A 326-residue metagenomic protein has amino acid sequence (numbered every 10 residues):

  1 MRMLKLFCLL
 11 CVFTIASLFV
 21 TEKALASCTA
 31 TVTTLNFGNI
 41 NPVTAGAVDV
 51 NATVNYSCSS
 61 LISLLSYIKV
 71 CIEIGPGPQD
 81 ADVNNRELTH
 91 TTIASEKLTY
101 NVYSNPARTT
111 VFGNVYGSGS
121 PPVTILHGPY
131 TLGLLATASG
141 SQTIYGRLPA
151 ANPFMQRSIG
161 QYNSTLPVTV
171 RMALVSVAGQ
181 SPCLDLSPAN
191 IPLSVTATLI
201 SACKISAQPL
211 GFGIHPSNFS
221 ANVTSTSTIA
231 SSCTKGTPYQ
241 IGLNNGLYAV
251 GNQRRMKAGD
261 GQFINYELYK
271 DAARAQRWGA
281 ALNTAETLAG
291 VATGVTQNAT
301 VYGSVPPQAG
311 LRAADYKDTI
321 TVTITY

Functional and structural regions predicted by a protein language model:
M1-L6: Positively charged n-region of N-terminal signal peptides that target proteins for export
C8-L18: Bacterial N-terminal signal peptides
T21-K23: N-terminal signal peptide c-region/cleavage motif recognized by signal peptidases
L25-T92, A138-T143, L148-G259, G290-Y326: N-terminal small/polar-rich segments of proteins
E73-G75, N101-A107, N244-G246, E267-D271: Predominantly extracellular/luminal cell-surface or secreted proteins
A81-T137: A surface-exposed loop-and-adjacent beta-strand signature within N-terminal beta-sandwich domains that mediate ligand
Y116-L135, A272-G294: Extracellular beta-sheet repeat scaffolds used for adhesion and glycan interaction
G259-D260, Y266: Contiguous segments within soluble domain cores/interaction surfaces
